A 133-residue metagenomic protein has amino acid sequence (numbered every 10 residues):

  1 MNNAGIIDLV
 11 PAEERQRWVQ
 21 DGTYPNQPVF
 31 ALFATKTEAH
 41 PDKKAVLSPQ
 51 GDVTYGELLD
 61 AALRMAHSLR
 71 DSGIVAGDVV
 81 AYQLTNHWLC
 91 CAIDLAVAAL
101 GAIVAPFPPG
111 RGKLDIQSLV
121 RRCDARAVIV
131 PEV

Functional and structural regions predicted by a protein language model:
M1, D71-S72, A99-V133: Structural core segment of the AMP-binding/adenylate-forming
M1-I6, T35, Y82-T85: Short low-complexity stretches enriched in small and charged residues
M1-Q27: Flexible, non-catalytic linker and terminal segments flanking ANL/adenylate-forming cores
G5-L9, E13-E14, A31-T54: AMP-dependent adenylate-forming
V19, P41, A102: Residue-level signal for pocket-adjacent positions within structured domains
T23-N26, D42-L95, G112-Q117, R121: Conserved AMP-binding/adenylate-forming core of the ANL superfamily
